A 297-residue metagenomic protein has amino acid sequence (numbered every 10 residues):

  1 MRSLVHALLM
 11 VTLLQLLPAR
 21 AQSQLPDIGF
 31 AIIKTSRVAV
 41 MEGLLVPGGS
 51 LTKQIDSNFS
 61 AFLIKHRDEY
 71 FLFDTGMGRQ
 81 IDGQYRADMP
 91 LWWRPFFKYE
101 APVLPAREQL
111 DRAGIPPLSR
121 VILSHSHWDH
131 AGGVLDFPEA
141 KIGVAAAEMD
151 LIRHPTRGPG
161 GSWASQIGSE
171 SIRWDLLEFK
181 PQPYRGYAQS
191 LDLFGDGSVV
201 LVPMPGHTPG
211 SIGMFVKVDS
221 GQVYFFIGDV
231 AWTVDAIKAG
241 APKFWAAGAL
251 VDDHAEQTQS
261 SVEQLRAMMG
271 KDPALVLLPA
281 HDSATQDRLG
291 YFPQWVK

Functional and structural regions predicted by a protein language model:
R2-M10: Sec-dependent signal peptide recognition, specifically the positively charged N-region followed immediately by
V11, L16-L104, Q109, Q222-G228 (+3 more regions): Metallo-beta-lactamase
Q24-L25, E100-P117, A146-P203, L250-A274: Metallo-beta-lactamase
V40-M41, Q80, S126-G132, L151 (+3 more regions): Active-site environment of divalent metal-dependent phosphoester hydrolases
I64-R67, G195-D196, V216-D219: Active-site beta-strand termini and strand-to-loop segments that position acidic
L72-T75, S119-H125, V144-A145, V202-G206 (+3 more regions): Active-site neighborhood of phospho(di)ester-bond hydrolases with catalytic His/Asp-centered motifs
R79, W93-E108, R112, S220-K297: Cap/insert and terminal regions of metallo-dependent hydrolase folds
D82-V144: Active-site metal-binding motif and surrounding structural segment of the metallo-beta-lactamase
